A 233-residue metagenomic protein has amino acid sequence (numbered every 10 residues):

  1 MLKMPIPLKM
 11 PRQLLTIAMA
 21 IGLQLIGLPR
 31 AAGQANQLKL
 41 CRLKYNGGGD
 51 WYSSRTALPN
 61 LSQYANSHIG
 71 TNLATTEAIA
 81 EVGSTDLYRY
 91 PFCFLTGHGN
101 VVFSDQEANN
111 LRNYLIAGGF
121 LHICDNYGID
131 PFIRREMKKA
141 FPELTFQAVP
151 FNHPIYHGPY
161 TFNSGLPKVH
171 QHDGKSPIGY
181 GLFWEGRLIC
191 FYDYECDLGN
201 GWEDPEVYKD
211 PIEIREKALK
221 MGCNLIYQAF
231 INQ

Functional and structural regions predicted by a protein language model:
M1-P11: N-terminal secretory signal peptides that target proteins for export/translocation
T16-I26: Bacterial N-terminal signal peptides
A31-F92, T96-G99, D197-L198, D204-Q233: Aromatic-Pro/Gly-enriched surface loop or interdomain linker that acts as a lid/target-recognition segment
N36-L38, Y88-C93, A117-L121, L144 (+1 more regions): Loop/turn elements at helix/coil->beta-strand transitions in domains of secreted/extracellular proteins
K39, G47-G48, T56-A57, D130-E206 (+1 more regions): An acidic, glycine-rich "communication" segment
L40, F92-P131: Short alpha-beta junction capping motif
T71-A80, I123-N126, L144-N152: Surface-exposed patches in mature extracellular/periplasmic domains of secreted proteins
T76-V82, S104-N110, G174-I178: Alpha-helical scaffolding within the catalytic cores of extracellular/periplasmic polymer-degrading hydrolases
